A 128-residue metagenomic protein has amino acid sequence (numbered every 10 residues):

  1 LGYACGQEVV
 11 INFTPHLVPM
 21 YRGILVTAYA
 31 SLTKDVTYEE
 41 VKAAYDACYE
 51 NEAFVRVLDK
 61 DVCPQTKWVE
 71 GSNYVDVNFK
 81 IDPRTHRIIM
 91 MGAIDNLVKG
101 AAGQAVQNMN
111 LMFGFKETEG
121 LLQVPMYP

Functional and structural regions predicted by a protein language model:
L1-M90: C-terminal substrate-binding/catalytic lobe of Rossmann-fold NAD(P)-dependent oxidoreductases
Y74-P128: NAD(P)-dependent Rossmann-like dehydrogenase/reductase catalytic/cofactor-binding core
